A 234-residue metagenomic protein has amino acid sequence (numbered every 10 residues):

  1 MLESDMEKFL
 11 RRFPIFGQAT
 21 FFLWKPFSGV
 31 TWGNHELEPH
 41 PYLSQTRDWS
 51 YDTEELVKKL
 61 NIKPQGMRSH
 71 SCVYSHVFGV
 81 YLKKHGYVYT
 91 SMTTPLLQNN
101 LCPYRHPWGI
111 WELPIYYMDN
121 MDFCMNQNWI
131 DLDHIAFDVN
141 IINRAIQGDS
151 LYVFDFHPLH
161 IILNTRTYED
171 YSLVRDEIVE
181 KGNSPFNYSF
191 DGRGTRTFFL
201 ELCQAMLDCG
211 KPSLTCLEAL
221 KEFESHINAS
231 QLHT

Functional and structural regions predicted by a protein language model:
M1-G33, K58-K63, H76-G86, T94-T234: Terminal accessory/targeting
V30-E54, I62, G66-C72: Substrate-binding cleft of extracellular glycoside hydrolase catalytic domains
Y42, S69, M92-T94, E218: Proline- and acidic/polar-enriched loop/turn elements at helix boundaries
